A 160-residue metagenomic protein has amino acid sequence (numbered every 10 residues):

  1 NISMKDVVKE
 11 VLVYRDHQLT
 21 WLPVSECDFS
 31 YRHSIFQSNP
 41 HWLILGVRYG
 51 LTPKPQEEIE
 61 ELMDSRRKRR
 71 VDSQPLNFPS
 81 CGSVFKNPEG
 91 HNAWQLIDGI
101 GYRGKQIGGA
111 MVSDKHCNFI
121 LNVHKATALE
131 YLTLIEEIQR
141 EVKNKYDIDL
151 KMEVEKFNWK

Functional and structural regions predicted by a protein language model:
N1-K9: A gly/ser-rich beta-alpha-beta helix-loop segment of oxidoreductase catalytic cores
Y14, L19-T133, R140-K145, D149-K160: Phosphate/pyrophosphate- and phosphate-bearing ligand-binding catalytic cores of soluble enzymes
